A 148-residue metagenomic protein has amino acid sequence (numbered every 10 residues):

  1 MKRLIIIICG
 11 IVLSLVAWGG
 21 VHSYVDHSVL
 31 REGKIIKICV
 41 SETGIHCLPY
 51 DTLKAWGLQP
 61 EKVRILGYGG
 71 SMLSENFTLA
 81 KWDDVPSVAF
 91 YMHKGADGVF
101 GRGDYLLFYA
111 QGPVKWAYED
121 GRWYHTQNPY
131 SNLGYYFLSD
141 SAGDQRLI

Functional and structural regions predicted by a protein language model:
M1-L4: Positively charged n-region of N-terminal signal peptides that target proteins for export
I6-V16: Bacterial N-terminal signal peptides
G20-C39, D51-I148: Structured catalytic cores of large enzymes
G44-H46: Structural beta-strand segments of beta-rich domains
